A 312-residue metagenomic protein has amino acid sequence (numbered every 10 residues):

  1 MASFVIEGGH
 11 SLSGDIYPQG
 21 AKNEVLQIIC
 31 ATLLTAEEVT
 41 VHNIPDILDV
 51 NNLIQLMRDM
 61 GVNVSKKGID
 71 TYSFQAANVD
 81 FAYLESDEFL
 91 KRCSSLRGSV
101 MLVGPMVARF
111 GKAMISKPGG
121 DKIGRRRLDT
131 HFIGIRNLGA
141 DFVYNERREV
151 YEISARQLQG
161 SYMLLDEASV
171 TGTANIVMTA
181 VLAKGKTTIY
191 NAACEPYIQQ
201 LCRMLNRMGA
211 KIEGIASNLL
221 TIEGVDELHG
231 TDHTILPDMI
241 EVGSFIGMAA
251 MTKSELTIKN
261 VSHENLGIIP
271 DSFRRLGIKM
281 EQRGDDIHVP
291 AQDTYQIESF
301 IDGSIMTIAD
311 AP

Functional and structural regions predicted by a protein language model:
M1-P312: Structural preference for solvent-exposed beta-strand-turn elements and adjacent flexible terminal/loop segments within
